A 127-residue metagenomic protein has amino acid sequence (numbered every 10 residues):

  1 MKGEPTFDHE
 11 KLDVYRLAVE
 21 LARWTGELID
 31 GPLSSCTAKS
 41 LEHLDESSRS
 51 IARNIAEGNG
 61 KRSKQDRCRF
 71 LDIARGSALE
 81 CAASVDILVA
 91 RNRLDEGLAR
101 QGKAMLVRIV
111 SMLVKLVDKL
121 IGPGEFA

Functional and structural regions predicted by a protein language model:
M1-A127: Amphipathic alpha-helical assembly/interaction segments
